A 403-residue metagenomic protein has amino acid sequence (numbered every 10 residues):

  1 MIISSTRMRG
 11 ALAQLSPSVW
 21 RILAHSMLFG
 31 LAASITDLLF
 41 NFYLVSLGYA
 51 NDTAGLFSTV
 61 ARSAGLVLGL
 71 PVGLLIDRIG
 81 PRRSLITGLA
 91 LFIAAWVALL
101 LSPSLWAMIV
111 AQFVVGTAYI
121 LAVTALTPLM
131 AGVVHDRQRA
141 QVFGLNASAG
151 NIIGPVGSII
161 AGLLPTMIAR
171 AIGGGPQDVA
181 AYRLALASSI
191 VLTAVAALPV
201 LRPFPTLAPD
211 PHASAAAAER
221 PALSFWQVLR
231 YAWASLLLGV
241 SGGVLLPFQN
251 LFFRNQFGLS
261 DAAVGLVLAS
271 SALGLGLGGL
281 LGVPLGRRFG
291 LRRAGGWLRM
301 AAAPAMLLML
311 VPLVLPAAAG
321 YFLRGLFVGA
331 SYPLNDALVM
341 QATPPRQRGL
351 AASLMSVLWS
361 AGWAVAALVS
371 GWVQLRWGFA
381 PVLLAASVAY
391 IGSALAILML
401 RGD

Functional and structural regions predicted by a protein language model:
I2-S16, F204-A234: Juxtamembrane intracellular "pre-TM" segments in multi-pass secondary transporters
M8-S63, Q227-V267: Helix-loop boundary and gating motifs at the non-cytosolic
L56-L74, A269-L281: Central cavity-lining transmembrane alpha-helices of secondary-active solute carriers, predominantly the Major
V67-P103, G286: Conserved MFS/SLC helix-loop-helix module at the cytosolic interface between two early adjacent transmembrane helices
L68-G80, P165, G278-L291, Q374-L375: Helix-to-loop junctions at the C-terminal end of transmembrane segments in multipass secondary transporters
G80, L101-W106, G258, V311-P316: Helix-breaking motifs and short loop linkers at transmembrane-helix boundaries and internal kinks in secondary membrane
R83-A98, R293-L308, L384-S387: Structural signature of the two symmetry-related core transmembrane helices
T166-A169, I190-P211, A396-R401: C-terminal membrane-cytosol helix-exit motif in multi-pass small-molecule transporters
